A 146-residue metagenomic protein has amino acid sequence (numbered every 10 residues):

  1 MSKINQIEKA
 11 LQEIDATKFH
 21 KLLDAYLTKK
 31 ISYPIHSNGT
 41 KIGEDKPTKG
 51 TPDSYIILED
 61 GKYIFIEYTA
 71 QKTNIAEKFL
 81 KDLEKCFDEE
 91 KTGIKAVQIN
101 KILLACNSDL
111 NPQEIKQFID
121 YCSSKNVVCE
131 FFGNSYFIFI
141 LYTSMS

Functional and structural regions predicted by a protein language model:
M1-S146: Mixed-charge (Asp/Glu-Lys/Arg
